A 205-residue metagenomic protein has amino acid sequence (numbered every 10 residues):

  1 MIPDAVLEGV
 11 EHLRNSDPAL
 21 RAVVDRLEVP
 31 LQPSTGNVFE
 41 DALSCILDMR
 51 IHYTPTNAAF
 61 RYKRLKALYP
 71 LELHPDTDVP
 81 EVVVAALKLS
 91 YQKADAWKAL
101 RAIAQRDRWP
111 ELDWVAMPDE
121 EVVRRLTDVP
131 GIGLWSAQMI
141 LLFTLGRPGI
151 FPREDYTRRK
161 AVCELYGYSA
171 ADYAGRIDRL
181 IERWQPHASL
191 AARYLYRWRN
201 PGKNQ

Functional and structural regions predicted by a protein language model:
M1-L31, A94-A99, L112-E121, L134-Q205: C-terminal accessory module of base-excision DNA glycosylases/AP lyases that mediates lesion recognition and DNA
I2, N37, L73-P75, D172-Y173: Intrinsic-disorder/low-complexity, polar/charged segments
D4-E8, A19, V23, I51-P130: Alpha-helical ds-nucleic-acid-binding substructure associated with the helix-hairpin-helix region of base-excision DNA
V23-E40, D78: Short secondary-structure junction/hinge motifs that connect adjacent elements
T35, F39, L43, H52-T56 (+4 more regions): Hydrophobic (often cysteine-bearing) scaffold residues that line and stabilize catalytic clefts of nucleotide/cofactor
